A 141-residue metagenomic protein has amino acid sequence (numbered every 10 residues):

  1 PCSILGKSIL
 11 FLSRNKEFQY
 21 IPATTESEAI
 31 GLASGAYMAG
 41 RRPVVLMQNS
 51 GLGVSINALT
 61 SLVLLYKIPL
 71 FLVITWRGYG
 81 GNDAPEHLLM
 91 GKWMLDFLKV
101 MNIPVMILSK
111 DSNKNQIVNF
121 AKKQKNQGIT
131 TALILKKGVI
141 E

Functional and structural regions predicted by a protein language model:
P1-E141: Thiamine diphosphate
